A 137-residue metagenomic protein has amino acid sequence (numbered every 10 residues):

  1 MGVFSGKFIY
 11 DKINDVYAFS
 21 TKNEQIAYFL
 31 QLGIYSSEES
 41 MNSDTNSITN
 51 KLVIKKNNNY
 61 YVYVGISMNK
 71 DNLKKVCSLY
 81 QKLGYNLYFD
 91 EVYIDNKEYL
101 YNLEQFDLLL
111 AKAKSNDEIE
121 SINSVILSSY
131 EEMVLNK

Functional and structural regions predicted by a protein language model:
M1-K137: Acidic/polar low-complexity segments and flexible, solvent-exposed patches
